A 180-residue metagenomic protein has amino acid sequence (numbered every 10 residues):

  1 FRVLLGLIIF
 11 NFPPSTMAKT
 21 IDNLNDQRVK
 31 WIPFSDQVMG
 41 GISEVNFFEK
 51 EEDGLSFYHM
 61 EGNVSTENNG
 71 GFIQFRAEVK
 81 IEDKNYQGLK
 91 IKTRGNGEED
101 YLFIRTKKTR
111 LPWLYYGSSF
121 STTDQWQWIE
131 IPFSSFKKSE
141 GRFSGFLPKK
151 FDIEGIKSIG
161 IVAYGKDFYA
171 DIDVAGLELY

Functional and structural regions predicted by a protein language model:
F1-G6: Sec-dependent signal peptide recognition, specifically the positively charged N-region followed immediately by
L7-S15: Hydrophobic h-region of N-terminal signal peptides that target proteins for export in Gram-negative bacteria
S15-Y180: Beta-rich carbohydrate-recognition modules and glycan-binding surfaces
